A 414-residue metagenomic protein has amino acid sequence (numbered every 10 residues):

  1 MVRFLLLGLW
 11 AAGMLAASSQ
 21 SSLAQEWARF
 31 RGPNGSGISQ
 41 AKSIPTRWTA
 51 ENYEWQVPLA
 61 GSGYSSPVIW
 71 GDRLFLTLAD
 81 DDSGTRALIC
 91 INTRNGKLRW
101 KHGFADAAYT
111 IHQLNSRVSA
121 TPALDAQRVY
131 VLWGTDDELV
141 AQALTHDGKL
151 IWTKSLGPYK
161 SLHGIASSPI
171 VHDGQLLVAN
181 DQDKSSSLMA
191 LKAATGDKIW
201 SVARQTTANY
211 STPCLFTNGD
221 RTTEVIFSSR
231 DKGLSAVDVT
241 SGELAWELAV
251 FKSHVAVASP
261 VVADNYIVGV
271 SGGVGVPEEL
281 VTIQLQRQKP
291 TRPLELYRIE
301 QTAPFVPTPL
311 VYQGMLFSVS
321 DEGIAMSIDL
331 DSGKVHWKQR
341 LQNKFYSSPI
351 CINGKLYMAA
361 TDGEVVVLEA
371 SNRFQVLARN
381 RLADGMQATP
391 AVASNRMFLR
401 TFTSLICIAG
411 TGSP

Functional and structural regions predicted by a protein language model:
M1-F4: Positively charged n-region of N-terminal signal peptides that target proteins for export
L6-S18: Bacterial N-terminal signal peptides
Q20-P414: Noncatalytic, solvent-exposed loop/strand surfaces of beta-propeller-type extracellular/periplasmic domains
